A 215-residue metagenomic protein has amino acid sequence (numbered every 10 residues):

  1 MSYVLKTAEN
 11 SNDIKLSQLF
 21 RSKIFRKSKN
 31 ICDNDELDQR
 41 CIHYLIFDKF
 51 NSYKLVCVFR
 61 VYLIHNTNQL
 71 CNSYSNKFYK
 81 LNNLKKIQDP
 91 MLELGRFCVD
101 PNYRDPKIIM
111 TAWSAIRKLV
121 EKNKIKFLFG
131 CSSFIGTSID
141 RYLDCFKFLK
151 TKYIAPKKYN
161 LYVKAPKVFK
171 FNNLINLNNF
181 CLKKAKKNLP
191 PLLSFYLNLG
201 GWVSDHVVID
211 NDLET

Functional and structural regions predicted by a protein language model:
M1-V56: Short amphipathic alpha-helix that is part of the acyltransferase structural core
V56-C57, D205: A structural microfeature
V58-I64: Active-site ExK catalytic segment of metal-dependent nucleases
I64-G201, V207-T215: Acyl-donor binding region in acyl/amide transferases
